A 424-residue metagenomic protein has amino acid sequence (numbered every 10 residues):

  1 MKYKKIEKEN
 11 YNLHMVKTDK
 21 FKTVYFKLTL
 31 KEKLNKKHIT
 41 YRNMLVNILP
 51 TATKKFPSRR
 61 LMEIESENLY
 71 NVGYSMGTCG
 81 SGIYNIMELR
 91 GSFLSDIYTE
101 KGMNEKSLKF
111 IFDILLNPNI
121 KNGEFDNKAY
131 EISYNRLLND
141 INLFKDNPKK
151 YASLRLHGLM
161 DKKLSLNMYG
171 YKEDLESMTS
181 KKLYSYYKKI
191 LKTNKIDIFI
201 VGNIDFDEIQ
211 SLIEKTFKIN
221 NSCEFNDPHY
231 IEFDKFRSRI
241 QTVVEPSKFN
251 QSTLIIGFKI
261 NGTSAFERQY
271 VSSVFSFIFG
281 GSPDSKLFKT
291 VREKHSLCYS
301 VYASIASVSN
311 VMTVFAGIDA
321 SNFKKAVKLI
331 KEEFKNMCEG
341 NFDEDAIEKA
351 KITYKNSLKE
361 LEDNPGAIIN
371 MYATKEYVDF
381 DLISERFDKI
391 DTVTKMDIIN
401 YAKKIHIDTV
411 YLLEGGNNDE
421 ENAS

Functional and structural regions predicted by a protein language model:
M1-L69, Y171-D174, Y184-T290, V327 (+1 more regions): His/Glu-rich zincin catalytic helix
H14-V16, K22-R42, R60-D113, K149-E173 (+5 more regions): M16 family metallopeptidases and their MPP-like homologs
A52-K55, D96-T99, N117-D126: Short, polar/flexible loop-turn hinges at active-site or ligand-entry regions and domain interfaces
E63, N117-I141, N226-K235, E332 (+1 more regions): Acidic/histidine-enriched alpha-helical segments
T78-S81, Y184-L191, Y302-A306, I399-K403: Short, flexible, solvent-exposed loop/turn segments with mixed acidic/basic and small polar residues
I120, D146, K192: Catalytic domains that recognize anionic headgroups
N127-K189: Compact, aliphatic and Gly/Pro-tolerant "microcore" segments centered on a short helix or tight beta-hairpin and their
L137-K145, S238-Q251, K355-G366: Short, low-order "capping/linker" segments at domain edges
